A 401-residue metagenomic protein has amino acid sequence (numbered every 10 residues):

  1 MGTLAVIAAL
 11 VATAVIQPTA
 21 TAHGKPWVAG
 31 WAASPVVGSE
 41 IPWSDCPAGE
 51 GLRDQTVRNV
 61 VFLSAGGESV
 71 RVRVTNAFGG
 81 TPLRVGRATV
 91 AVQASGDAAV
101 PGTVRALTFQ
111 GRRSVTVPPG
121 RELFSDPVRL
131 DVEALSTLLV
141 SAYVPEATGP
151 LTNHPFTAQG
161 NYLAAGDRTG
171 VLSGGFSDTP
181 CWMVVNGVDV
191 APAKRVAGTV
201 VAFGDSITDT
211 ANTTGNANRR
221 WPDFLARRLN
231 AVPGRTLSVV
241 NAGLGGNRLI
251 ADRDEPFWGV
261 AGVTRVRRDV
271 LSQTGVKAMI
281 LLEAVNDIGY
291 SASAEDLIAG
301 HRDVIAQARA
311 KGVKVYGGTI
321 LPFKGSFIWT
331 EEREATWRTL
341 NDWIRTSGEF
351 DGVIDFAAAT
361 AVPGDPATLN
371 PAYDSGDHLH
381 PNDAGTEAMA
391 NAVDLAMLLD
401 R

Functional and structural regions predicted by a protein language model:
T3-F203, D209-N216, P233-G234, R401: N-terminal secretory targeting modules
T199-G204, T208, L237-G243, K277-E283 (+3 more regions): Structural recognition of the beta-strand scaffold that forms the well-ordered cores of secreted hydrolase catalytic
I207-N216, R253-F257, Y290-A294, I328-W329 (+1 more regions): Second-shell loop/turn segments in exported
T213, N247-I298: Oxyanion-hole/transition-state-stabilizing segment in secreted/luminal serine hydrolases and related acyltransferases
A217-G246, I250, W258-V260, T264: Phosphate-binding active sites in nucleotide-utilizing proteins
G259, G289, L321-R401: Catalytic His-Asp segment of secreted/periplasmic serine-dependent ester chemistry enzymes
V263, L297, H301, W337 (+1 more regions): Aromatic/hydrophobic pocket-lining residues that form the small-molecule binding cavity in soluble enzyme cores
H301-R309: Surface-exposed amphipathic alpha-helices with a cationic face
